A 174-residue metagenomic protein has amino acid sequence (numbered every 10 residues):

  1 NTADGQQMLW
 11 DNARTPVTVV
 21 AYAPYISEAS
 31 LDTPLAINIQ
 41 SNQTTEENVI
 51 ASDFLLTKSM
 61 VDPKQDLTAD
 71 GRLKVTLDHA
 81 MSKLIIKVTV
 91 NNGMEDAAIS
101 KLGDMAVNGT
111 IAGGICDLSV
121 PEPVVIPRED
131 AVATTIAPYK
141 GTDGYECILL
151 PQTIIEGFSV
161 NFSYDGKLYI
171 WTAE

Functional and structural regions predicted by a protein language model:
N1-A3, C116-Y139, A173-E174: Solvent-exposed serine/threonine-rich low-complexity stretches and specific carbohydrate-binding patches
N1-I99, T135-Y145, L149-E156, N161-T172: Short, low-hydrophobicity acidic/polar segments
G93-D130: Short, ordered, surface-exposed loop/turn motifs in non-cytosolic proteins
